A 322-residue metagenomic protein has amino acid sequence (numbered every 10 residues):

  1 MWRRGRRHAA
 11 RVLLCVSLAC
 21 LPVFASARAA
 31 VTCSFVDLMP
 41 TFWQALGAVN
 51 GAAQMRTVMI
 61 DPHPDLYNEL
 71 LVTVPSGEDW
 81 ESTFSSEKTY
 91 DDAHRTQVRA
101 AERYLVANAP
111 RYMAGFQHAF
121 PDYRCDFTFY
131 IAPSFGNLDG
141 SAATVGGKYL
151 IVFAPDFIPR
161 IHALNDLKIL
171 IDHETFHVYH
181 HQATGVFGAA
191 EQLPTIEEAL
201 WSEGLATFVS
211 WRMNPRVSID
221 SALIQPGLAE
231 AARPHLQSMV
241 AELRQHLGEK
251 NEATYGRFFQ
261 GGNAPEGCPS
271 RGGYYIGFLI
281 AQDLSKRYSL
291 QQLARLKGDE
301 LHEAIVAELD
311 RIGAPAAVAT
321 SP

Functional and structural regions predicted by a protein language model:
W2-L13: Bacterial N-terminal signal peptides that target proteins for export
R11-V23: Bacterial N-terminal signal peptides
R28-T83: N-terminal mature-domain "stem" immediately C-terminal to a signal peptide or N-terminal signal-anchor/transmembrane
T41-V49, D61-P62, G115, A119-Y123 (+8 more regions): Structured segments of extracytoplasmic/periplasmic soluble domains in secreted or envelope-associated proteins
M59-H63, F129-L138, G298-E300: Acidic helix-start/capping segments at beta-turn-to-alpha-helix junctions
S85-Q225: Acidic/His-rich structured neighborhood in mature extracellular/periplasmic domains
L223-V240: Small-residue-rich helix-loop
S238-P322: Pan-zinc metallopeptidase signature
